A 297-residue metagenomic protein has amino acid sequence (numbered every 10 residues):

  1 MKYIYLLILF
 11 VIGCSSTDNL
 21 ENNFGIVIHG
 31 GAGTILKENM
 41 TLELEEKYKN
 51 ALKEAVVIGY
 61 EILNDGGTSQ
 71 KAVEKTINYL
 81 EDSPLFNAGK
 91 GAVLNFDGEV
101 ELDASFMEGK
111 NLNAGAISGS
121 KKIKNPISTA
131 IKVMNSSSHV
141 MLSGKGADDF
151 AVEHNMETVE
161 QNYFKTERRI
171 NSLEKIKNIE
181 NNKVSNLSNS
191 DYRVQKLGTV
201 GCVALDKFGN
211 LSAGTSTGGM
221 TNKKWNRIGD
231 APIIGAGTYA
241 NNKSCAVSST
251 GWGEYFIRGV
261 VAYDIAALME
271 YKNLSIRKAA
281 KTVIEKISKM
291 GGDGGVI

Functional and structural regions predicted by a protein language model:
M1-L7: Sec-dependent signal peptide recognition, specifically the positively charged N-region followed immediately by
D18-I297: Alpha/propeptide regions of enzymes that mature by internal proteolysis
